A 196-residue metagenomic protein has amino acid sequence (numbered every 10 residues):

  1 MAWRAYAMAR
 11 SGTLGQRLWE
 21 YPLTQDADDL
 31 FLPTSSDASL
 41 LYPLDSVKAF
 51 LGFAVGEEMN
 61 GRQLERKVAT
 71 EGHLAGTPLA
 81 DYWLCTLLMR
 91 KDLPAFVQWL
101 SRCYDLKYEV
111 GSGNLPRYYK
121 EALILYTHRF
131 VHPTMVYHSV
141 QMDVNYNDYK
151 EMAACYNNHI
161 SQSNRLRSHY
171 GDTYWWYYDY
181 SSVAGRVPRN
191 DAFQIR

Functional and structural regions predicted by a protein language model:
M1-L100: Soluble catalytic regions of membrane-associated enzymes that act on cell-envelope and secretory-pathway components
A9-S35, V47-V55, L93, S112 (+4 more regions): Alpha-helical linker/edge segments of TPR/alpha-solenoid repeat scaffolds and analogous pre-/post-domain helices
D81, P116-I124: Amphipathic alpha-helical elements of HEAT/ARM-like alpha-solenoid repeat scaffolds that form extended
Y104-D105: Amphipathic alpha-helical segments of tetratricopeptide repeats
V110-P116: Substrate-recognition/cap regions that form aromatic- and gly/pro-loop-enriched pockets for small-molecule ligands
Y156-R196: Hydrophilic extracytoplasmic domains
